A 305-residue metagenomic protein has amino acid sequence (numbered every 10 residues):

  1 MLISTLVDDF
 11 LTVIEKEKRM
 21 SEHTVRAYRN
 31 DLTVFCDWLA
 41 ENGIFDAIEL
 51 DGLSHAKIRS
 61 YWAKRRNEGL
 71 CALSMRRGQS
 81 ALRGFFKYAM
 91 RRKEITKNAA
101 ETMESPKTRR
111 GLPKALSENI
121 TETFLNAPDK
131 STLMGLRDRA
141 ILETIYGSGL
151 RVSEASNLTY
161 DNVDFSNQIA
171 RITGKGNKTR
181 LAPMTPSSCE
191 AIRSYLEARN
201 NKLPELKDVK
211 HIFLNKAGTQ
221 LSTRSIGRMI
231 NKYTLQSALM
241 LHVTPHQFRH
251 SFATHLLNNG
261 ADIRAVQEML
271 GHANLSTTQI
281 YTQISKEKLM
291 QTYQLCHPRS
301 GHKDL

Functional and structural regions predicted by a protein language model:
M1-L305: Conserved catalytic core of the tyrosine transesterase superfamily
